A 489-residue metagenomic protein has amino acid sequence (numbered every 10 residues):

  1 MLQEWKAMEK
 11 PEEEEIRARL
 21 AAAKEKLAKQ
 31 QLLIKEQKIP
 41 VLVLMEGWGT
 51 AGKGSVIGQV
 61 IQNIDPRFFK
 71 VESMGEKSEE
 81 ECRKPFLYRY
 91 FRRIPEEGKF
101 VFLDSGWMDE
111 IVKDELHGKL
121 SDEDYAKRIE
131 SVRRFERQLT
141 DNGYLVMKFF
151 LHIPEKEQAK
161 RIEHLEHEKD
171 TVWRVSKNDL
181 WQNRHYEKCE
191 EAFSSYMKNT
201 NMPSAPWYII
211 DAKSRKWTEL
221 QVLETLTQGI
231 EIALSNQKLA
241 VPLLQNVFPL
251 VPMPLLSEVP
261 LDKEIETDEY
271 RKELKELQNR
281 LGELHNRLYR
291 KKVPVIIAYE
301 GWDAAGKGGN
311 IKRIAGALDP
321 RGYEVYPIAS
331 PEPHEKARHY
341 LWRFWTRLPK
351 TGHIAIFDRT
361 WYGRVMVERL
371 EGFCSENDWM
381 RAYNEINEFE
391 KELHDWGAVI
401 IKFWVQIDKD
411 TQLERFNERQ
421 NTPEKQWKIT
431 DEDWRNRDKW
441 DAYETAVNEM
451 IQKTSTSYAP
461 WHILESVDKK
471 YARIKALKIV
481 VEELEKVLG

Functional and structural regions predicted by a protein language model:
M1-G489: Glycine-rich phosphate-binding loop of ATP-dependent small-molecule kinases
